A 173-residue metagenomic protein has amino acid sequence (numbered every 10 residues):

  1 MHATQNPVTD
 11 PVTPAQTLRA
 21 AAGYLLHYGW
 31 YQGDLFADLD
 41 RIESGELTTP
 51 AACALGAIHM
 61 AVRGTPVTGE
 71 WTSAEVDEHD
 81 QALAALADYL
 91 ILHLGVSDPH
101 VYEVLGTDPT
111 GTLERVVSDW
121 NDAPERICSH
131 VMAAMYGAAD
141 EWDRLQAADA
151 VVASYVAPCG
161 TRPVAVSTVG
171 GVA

Functional and structural regions predicted by a protein language model:
M1-A173: Domain-length accessory/inserted modules outside core catalytic folds
